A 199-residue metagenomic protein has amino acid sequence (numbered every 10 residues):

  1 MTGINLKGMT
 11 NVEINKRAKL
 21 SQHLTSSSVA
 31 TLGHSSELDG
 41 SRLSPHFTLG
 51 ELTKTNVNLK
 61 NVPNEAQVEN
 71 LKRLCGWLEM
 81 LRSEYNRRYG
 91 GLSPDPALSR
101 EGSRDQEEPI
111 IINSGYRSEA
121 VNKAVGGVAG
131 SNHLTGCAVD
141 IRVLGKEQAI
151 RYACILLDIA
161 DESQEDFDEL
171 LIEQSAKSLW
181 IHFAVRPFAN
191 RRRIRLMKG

Functional and structural regions predicted by a protein language model:
M1-Y89, Q106-E107, R192-G199: Extracytoplasmic cell-surface/polysaccharide-interacting catalytic and binding patches
N5, E51-T53, N64-Y89, Q106-C137 (+1 more regions): Catalytic phosphate/metal-binding cores of nucleic-acid and nucleotide-processing enzymes, i.e., regions that mediate
T25, V29-L32, P94, E119 (+1 more regions): A residue-level detector for conformationally permissive "hinge/kink" positions
L92, G130, T135, V143-G199: Catalytic cores and adjacent binding grooves of peptidoglycan-active enzymes
R100-R104: Intrinsically disordered, glycine-rich low-complexity segments
D140: Structured, non-membrane catalytic/scaffold regions adjacent to prosthetic-group chemistry
